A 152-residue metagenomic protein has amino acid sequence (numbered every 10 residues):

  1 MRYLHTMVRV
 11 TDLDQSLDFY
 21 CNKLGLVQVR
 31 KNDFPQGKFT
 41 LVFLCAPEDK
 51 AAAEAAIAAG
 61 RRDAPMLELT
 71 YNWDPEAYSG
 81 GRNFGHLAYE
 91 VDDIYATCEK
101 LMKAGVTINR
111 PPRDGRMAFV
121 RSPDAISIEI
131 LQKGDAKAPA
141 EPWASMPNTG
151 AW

Functional and structural regions predicted by a protein language model:
L4-H5, R82-H86: Eukaryotic phosphotyrosine signaling hubs
V8-A64: Core segments of cupin and vicinal oxygen chelate
V29-N32, F43, A88-W152: Vicinal oxygen chelate
P35-Q36, A77-S79: Short glycine/serine/proline-enriched coil/turn segments at secondary-structure junctions
P47-A51, D74-E76, I94: Short, charged/polar surface micro-motifs in flexible loops or helix N-caps
A52-R61, M66, G80-G81, K100 (+2 more regions): Short, charged, solvent-exposed linker or helix-capping segments at domain edges/interfaces that act as flexible hinges
